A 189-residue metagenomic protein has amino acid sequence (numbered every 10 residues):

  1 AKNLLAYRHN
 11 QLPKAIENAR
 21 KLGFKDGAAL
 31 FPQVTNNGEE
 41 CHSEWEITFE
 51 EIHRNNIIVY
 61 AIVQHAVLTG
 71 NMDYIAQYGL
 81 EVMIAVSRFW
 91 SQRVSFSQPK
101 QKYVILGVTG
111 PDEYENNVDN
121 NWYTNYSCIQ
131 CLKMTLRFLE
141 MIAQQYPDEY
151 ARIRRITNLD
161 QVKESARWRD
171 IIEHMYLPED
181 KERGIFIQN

Functional and structural regions predicted by a protein language model:
A1-N189: Acidic, mature catalytic/reactive cores of soluble proteins
